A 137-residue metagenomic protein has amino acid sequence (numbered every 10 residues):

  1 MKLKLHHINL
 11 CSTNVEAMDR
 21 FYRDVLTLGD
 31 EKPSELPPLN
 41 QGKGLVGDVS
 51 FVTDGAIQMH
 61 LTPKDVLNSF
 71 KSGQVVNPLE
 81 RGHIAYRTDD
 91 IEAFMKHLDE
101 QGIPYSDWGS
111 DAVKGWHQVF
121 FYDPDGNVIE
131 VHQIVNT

Functional and structural regions predicted by a protein language model:
M1-D19, K32, R81-Y86, N136-T137: N-terminal beta-strand motif that seeds the catalytic metal site of vicinal oxygen chelate
H6, G47, W116-H117: Short loop/turn microsegments at loop-to-beta-strand junctions
N9-I57: Core segments of cupin and vicinal oxygen chelate
F21, E92-H97: Short amphipathic alpha-helices within nucleic acid-binding modules
E35-N40, L67-S72, D107: A short, acidic/glycine-rich surface segment
G55-Q58, D125-N127: Short acidic/polar mixed-charge low-complexity motifs
M95-T137: Vicinal oxygen chelate
